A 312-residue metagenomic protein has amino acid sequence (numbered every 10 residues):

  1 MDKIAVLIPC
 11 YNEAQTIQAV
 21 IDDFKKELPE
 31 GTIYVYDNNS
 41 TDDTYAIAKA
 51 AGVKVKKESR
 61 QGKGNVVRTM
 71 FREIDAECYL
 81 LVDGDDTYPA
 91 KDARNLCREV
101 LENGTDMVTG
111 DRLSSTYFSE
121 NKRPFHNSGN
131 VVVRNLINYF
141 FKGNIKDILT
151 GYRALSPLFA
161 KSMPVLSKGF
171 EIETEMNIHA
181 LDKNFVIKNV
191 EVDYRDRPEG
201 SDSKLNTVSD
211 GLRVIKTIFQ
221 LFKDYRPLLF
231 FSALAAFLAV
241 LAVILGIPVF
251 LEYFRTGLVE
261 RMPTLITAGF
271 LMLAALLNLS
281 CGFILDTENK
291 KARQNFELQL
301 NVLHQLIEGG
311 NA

Functional and structural regions predicted by a protein language model:
K3-A5, T32, E175: Cell-envelope/extracellular polymer assembly enzymes that use nucleotide-activated donors
N12-K26: Short, well-formed alpha-helical segments that are part of the catalytic scaffolds of diverse glycosyltransferases
E13-T16, S40, K63: Donor nucleotide-sugar binding loop of glycosyltransferases
D37-Y45: A conserved acidic beta->alpha catalytic loop
N38, V82-G84: Active-site acidic Asp-centered loop
S59-E73, A90-F170, D196-L212: Acceptor/aglycone-binding surface of glycosyltransferases and processive sugar-polymer synthases
Y79: Short aromatic/hydrophobic "clamp" motif used to bind/position activated sugar donors
S167, T174-A312: Hydrophobic helical membrane-anchoring modules
